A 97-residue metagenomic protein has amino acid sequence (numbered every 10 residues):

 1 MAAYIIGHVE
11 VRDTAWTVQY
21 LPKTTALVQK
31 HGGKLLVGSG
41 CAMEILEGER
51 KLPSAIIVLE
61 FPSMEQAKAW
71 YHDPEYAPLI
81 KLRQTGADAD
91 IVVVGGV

Functional and structural regions predicted by a protein language model:
A2-V97: Conserved, structured core segments of small domains
